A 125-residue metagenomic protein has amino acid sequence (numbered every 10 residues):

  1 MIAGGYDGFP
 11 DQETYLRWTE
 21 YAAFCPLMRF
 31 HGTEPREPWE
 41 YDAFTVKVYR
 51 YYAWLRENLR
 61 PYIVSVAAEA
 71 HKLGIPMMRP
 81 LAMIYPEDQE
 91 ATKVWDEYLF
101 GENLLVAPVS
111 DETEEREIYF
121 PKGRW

Functional and structural regions predicted by a protein language model:
M1-W125: Catalytic-domain carbohydrate-binding cleft regions of carbohydrate-active enzymes
